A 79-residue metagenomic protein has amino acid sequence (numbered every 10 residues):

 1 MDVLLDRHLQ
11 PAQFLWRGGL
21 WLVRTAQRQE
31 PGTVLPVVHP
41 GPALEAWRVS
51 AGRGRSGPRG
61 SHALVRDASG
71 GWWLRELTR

Functional and structural regions predicted by a protein language model:
M1-R79: N- and C-terminal low-complexity/disordered segments
